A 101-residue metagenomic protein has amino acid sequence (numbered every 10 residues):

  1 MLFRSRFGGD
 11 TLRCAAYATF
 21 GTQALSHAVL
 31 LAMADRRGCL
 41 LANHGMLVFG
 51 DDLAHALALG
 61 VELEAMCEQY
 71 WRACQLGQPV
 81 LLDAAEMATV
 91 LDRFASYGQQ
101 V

Functional and structural regions predicted by a protein language model:
M1-V101: Glycine-rich flexible loops
